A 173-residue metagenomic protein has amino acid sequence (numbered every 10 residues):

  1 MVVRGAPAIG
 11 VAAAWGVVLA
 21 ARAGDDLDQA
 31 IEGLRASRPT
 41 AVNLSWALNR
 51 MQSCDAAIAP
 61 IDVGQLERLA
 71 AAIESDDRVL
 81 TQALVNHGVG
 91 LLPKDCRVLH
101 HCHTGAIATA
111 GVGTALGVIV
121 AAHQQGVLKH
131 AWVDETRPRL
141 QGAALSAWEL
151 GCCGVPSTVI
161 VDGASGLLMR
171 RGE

Functional and structural regions predicted by a protein language model:
M1-A59: Long amphipathic alpha-helical segments
M1-I9, T40, V98-V112: Glycine/serine-rich anion-binding loops at beta->alpha junctions that coordinate negatively charged ligand groups
A13-A21, L48-M51, G88, A115-A122 (+2 more regions): Buried hydrophobic packing segments
W15, L34, T104-A106, E135-L140 (+1 more regions): Acidic, glycine-rich active-site loops and adjacent beta-strand->loop/helix elements that engage anionic groups
R35-R97, H101: C-terminal binding/interaction regions
W46, V98-H101, A108, V133-D134 (+1 more regions): General beta-strand structural signal in soluble alpha/beta enzymes
A110-V159: Glycine-rich phosphate/diphosphate-binding loop of Rossmann-like nucleotide-binding domains
V155-E173: Glycine-rich phosphate-binding loop
